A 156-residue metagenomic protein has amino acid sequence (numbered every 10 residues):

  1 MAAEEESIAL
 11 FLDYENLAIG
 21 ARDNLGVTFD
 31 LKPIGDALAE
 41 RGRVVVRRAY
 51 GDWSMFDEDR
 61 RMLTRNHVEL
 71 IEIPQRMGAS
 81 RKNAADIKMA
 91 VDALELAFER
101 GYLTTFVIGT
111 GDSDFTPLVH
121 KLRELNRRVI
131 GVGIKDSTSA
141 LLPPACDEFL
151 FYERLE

Functional and structural regions predicted by a protein language model:
M1-L94, F98, L118-R123, R128: Domain-level signal for Mg2+-assisted phosphodiester chemistry and nucleotide/NA-binding surfaces in nucleic-acid
L12-Y14, E72, T110, G131-G133 (+1 more regions): Flexible glycine-/small-residue-rich
A49-G51, I108, F151: Hydrophobic/anchoring residues in structured secondary elements
F56-R60, I134-P144: Short, glycine/polar-rich helix-capping loops at beta-to-alpha or helix-loop-helix junctions that flank or form
L70, F106, F149-L150: Short, well-ordered beta-strand core segments
P74-A79, G133-S137, R154-E156: Short, acidic/turn-prone active-site loops that include or flank metal/cofactor- and phosphate-binding residues
E99, T104-T110, D114-D136: Active-site histidine-anchored catalytic micro-motif
P143, E148-E156: Conserved phosphate-handling catalytic cores of large alpha/beta enzymes
